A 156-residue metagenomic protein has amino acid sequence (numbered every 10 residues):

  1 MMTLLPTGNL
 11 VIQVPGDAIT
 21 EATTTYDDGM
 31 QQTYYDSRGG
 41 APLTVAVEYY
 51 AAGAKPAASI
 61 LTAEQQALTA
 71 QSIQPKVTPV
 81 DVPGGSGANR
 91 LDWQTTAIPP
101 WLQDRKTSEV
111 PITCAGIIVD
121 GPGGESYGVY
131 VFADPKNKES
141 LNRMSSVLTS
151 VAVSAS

Functional and structural regions predicted by a protein language model:
M1-T7: Short acidic/polar N-terminal linker immediately downstream of export determinants
P6, T23-G29, V80-N89: Short, ordered beta-strand-loop transition motifs
G8-A63: Secretory pathway targeting signatures of secreted, lumenal, and periplasmic proteins
I12, T62, Q66, N142-T149: Solvent-exposed, polar/charged alpha-helical surfaces in well-ordered, non-transmembrane soluble domains, broadly
Q13-D17, R38-P42, G85-S86, I118-S126 (+1 more regions): Short, solvent-exposed coil/turn segments at beta-strand boundaries
D17-A18, G124-S156: Surface-exposed amphipathic alpha-helical segments
R38-G40, Y49-A54, T96, G121-G123 (+1 more regions): Short, flexible beta-strand-to-coil junctions
Q65-V119: Signature of long, low-cysteine stretches enriched in small and polar/charged residues
